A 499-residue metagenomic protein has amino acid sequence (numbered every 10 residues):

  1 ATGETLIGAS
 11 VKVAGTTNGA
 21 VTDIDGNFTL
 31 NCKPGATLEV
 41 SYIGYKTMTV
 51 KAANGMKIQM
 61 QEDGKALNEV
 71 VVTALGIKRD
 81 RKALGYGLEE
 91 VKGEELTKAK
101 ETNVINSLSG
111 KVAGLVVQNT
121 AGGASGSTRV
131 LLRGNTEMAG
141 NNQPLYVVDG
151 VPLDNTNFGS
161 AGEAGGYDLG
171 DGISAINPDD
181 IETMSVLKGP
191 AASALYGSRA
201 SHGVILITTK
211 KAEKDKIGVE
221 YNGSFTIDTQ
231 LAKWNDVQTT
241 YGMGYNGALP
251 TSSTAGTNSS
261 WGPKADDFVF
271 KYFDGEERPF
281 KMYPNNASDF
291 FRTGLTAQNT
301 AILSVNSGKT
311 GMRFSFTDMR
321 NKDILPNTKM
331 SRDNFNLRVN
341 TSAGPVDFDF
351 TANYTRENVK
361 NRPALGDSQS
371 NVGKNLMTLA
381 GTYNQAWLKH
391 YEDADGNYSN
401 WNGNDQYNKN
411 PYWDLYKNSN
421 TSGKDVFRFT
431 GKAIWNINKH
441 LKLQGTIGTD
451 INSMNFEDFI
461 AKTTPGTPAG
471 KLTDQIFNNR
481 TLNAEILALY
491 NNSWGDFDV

Functional and structural regions predicted by a protein language model:
A1-N336, N340-A343, D347-D349, R428-F429: Short, small/polar-rich motifs associated with maturation and membrane association, primarily at protein termini
K82, G140-Q143, V148, G159 (+4 more regions): Surface-exposed loop/interface segments of Gram-negative outer-membrane beta-barrel transport/assembly proteins
W435-I437: His/Asp/Glu-rich mid-to-C-terminal helical/loop segments that flank catalytic regions of hydrolases
L441: An active-site-proximal structural segment forming one wall of the substrate-binding cleft that immediately precedes
